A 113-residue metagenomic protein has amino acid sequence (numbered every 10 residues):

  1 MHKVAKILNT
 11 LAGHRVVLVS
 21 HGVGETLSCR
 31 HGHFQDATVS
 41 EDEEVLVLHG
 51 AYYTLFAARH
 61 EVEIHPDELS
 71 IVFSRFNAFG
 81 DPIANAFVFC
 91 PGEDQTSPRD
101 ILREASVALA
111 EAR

Functional and structural regions predicted by a protein language model:
M1-L8, A12-R113: Short beta-rich binding modules
